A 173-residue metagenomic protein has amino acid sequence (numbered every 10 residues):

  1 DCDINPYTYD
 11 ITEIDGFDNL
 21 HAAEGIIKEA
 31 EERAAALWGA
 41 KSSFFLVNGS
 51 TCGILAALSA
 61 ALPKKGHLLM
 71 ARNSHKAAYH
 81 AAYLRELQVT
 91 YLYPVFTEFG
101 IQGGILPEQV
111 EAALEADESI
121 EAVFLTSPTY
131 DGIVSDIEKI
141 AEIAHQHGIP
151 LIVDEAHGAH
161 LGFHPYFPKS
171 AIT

Functional and structural regions predicted by a protein language model:
I4-C52, N73: Conserved N-terminal alpha-helix of the aminotransferase class I/II PLP-enzyme fold
L37-A40, S50-T173: Conserved PLP-enzyme active-site core in the AAT-like
